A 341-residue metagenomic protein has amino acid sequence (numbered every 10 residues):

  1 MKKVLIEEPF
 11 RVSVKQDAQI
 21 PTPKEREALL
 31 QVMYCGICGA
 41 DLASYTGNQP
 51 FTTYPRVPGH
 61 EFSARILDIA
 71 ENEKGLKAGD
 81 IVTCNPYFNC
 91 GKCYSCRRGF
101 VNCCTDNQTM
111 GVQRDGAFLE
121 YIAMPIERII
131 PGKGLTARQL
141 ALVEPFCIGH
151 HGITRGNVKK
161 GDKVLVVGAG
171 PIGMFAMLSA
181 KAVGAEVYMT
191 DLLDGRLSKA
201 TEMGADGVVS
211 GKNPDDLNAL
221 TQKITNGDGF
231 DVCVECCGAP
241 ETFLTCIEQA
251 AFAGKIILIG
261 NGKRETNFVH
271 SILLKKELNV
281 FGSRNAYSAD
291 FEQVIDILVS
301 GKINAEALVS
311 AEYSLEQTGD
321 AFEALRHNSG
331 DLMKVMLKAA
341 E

Functional and structural regions predicted by a protein language model:
P21-C35, N48-Y94, K133-L135: Glycine-rich beta-strand-centered segment in the early N-terminal region that forms part of a ligand/cofactor-binding
C38, N85-K133: Cysteine-cluster motifs in flexible loop/terminal segments that predominantly coordinate metals
L135-N213: Mid-domain Rossmann-like dinucleotide-binding core that forms the NAD(H)/NADP(H) cofactor-binding site
D194, L244-E248, S288-E341: C-terminal hydrophobic helical "lid"/dimerization subdomain of Rossmann-like NAD(P)H-dependent oxidoreductases
D194-G195, D215, P240, K263: Helix N-cap at the beta1-alpha1 junction of Rossmann-like dinucleotide-binding domains, i.e., the first residues
P214-N226: Short amphipathic alpha-helix with an adjacent loop that forms part of the alpha/beta core around
A239-K302, A339-E341: Glycine-rich phosphate-binding loop and adjacent beta-alpha segment of Rossmann(oid) nucleotide-cofactor-binding
